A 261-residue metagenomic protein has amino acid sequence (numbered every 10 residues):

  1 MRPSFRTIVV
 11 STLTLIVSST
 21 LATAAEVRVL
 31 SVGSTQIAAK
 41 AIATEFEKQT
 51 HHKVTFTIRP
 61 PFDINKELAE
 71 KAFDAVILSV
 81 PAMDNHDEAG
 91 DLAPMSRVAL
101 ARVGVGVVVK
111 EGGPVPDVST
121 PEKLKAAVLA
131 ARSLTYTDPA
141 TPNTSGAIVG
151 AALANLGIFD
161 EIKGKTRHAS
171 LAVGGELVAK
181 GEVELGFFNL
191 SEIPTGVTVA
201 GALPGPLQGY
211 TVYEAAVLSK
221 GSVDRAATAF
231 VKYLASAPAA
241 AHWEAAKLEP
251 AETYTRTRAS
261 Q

Functional and structural regions predicted by a protein language model:
M1-R6: N-terminal secretory signal peptides that target proteins for export/translocation
I8-T20: Bacterial N-terminal signal peptides
A25-A72, V80-A89, V98-V103, V109-Q261: Exported/periplasmic ABC-transporter solute-binding proteins
I77: Phosphate-/polyanion-interacting regions in eukaryotic proteins
L92-A93: Alpha-helical scaffolding within the catalytic cores of extracellular/periplasmic polymer-degrading hydrolases
